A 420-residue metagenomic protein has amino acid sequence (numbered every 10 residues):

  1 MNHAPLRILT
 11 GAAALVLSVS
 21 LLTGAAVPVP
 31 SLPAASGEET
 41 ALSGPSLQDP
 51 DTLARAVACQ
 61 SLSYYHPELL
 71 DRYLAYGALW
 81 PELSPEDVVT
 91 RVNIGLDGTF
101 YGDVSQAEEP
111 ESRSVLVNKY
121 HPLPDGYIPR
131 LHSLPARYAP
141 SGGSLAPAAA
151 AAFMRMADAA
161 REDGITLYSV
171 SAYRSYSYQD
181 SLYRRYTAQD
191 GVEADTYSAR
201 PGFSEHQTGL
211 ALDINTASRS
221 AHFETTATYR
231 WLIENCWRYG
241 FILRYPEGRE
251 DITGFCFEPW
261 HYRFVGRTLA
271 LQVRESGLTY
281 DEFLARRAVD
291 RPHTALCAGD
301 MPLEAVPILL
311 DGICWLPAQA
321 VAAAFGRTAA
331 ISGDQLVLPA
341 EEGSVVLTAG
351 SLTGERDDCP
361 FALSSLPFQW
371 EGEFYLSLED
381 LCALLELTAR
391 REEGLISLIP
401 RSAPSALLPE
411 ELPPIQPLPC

Functional and structural regions predicted by a protein language model:
P5-V27: Sec-dependent N-terminal signal peptides of Gram-positive bacterial secreted proteins and lipoproteins
I8, I94, I128, I165 (+11 more regions): Weak global preference for isoleucine
S20-A172, Y176-P292: Extracytoplasmic cell-surface/polysaccharide-interacting catalytic and binding patches
V27-P30, D290-C420: Primary recognition of N-terminal secretory signal peptides and signal-anchoring hydrophobic helices
